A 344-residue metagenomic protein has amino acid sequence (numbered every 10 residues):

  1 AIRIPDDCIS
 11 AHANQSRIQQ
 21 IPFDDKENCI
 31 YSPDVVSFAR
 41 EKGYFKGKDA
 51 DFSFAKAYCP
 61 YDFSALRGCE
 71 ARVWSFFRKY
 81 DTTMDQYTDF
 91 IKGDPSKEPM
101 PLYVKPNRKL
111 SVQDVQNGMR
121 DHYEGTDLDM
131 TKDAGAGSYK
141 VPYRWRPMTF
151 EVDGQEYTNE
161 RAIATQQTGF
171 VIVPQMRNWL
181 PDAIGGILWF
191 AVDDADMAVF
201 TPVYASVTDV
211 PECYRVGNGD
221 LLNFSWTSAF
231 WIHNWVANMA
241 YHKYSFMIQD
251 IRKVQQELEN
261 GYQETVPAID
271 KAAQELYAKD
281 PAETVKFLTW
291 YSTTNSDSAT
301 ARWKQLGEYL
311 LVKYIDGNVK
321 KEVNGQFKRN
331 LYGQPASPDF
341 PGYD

Functional and structural regions predicted by a protein language model:
A1, D129, N159: Structured, non-membrane catalytic/scaffold regions adjacent to prosthetic-group chemistry
A1-N117: Extended, regular secondary-structure scaffolds
Q116, E124-D129: Catalytic cores of secreted or luminal carbohydrate-active enzymes
M119-H122, Q175: Carbohydrate-recognition beta-sandwich/jelly-roll modules in extracellular/periplasmic carbohydrate-active proteins
L128-K132, P181, V312: Intrinsically disordered or highly flexible coil/loop and linker segments, enriched in small and charged/polar residues
A136-Q274: Substrate-recognition/cap regions that form aromatic- and gly/pro-loop-enriched pockets for small-molecule ligands
R252-D344: Histidine-centered catalytic/metal-binding microenvironments
